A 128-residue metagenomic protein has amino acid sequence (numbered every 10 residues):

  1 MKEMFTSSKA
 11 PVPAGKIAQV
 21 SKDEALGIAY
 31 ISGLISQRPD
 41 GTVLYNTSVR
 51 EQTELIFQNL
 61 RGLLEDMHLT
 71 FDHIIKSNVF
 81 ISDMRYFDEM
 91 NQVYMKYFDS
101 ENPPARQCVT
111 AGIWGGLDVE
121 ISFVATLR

Functional and structural regions predicted by a protein language model:
M1-L55, G62-M67, D72-I75, I81-R128: N-terminal presequence-like segments and the immediate start of the first folded domain
